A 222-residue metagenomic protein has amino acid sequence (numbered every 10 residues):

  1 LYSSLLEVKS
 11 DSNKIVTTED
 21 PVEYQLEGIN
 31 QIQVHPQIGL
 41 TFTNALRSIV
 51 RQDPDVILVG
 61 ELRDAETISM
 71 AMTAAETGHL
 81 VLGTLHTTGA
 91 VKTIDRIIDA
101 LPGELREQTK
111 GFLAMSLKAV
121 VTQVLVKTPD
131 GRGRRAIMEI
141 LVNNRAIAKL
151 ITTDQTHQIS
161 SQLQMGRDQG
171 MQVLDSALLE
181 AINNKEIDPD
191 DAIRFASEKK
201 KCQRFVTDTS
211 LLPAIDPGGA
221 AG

Functional and structural regions predicted by a protein language model:
L1-G222: Short, flexible helix-loop junctions that flank or precede catalytic/ligand sites
